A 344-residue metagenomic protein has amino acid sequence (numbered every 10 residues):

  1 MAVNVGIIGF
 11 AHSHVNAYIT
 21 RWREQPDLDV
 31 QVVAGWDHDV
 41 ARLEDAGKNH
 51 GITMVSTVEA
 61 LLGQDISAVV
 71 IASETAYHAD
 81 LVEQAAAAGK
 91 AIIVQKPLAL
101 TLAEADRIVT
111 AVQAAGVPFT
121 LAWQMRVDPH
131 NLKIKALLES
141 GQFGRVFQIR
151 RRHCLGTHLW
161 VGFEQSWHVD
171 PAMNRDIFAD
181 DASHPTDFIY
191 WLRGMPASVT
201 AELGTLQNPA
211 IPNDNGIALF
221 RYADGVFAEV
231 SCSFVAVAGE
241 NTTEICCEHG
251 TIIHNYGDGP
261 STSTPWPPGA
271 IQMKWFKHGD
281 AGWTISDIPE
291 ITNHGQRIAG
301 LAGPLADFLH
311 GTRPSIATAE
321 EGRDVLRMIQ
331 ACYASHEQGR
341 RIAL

Functional and structural regions predicted by a protein language model:
M1, I7, A68-V70, P304-L344: C-terminal helix-rich "cap/oligomerization" subdomain common to oxidoreductases
M1-N49: N-terminal Rossmann-like dinucleotide-binding module
G6, Q124, E244-E320: C-terminal glycine/acidic-rich active-site capping loop/insertion
H50-A111: Beta-loop-alpha module in the N-terminal Rossmann-like domain of NAD(P)-dependent dehydrogenases, especially those
I71, V94, F119-L121, H254: Hydrophobic residues in well-ordered beta-strands that form the structural core
R107-M125, R145-Q148: Rossmann-fold dehydrogenase core element
M125-P209, G339: Predominantly a Rossmann-like dinucleotide-binding segment in NAD(P)-dependent oxidoreductases
D180, T186-T262, A299-R313: Contiguous beta-strand/loop segments that form the cofactor/metal-binding neighborhood of enzyme cores
